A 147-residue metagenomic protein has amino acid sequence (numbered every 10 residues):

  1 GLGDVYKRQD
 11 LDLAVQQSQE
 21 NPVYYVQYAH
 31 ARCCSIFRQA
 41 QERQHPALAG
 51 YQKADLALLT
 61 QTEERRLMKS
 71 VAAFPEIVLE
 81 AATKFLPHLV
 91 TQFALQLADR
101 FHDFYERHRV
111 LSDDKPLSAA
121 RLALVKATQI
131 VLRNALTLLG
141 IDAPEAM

Functional and structural regions predicted by a protein language model:
D4-M147: Non-catalytic interaction-recognition regions
